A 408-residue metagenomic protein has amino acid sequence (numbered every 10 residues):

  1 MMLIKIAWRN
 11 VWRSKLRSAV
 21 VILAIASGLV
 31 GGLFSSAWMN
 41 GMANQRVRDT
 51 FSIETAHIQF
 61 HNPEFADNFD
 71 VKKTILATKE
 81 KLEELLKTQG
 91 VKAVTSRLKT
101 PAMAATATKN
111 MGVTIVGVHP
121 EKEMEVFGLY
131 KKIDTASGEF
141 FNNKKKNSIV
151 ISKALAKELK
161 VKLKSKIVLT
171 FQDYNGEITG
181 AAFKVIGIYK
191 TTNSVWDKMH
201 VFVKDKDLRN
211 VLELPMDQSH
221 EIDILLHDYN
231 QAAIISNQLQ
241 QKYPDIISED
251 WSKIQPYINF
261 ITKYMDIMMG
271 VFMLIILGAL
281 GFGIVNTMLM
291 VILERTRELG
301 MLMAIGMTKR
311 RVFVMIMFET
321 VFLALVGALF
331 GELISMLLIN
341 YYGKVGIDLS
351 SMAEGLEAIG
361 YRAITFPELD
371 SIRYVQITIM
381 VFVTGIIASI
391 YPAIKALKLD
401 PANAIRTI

Functional and structural regions predicted by a protein language model:
L3-W12: A short amphipathic helical element positioned immediately N-terminal to and/or at the very start of a transmembrane
K15-M42, K263-E298, V321-F330, I379-I387: Hydrophobic alpha-helical transmembrane segments of multi-pass inner-membrane transport and secretion
V30-I58, I339-G346: Alpha-helical transmembrane segments
P63, K73-F202, K206-M216: A structural signal for hydrophobic secondary-structure junctions, strongest on transmembrane helix-loop-helix units
Q172-M269: Mechanotransmission and gating elements of multispan inner-membrane complexes involved in transport and envelope
L289, R297-G343, Q376, T384: Transmembrane alpha-helical interface segments in multi-pass membrane proteins
V314, L329-Q376, I390: Short helix-loop junctions at transmembrane helix boundaries
P367-I408: C-terminal membrane-exit region of the final transmembrane helix in multipass inner-membrane proteins
